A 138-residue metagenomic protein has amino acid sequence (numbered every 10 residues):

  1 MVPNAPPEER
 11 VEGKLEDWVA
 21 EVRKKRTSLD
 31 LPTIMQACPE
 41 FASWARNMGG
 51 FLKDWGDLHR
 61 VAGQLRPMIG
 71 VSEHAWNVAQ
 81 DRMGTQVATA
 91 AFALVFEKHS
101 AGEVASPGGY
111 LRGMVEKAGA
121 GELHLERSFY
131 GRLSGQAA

Functional and structural regions predicted by a protein language model:
M1-A138: Electrostatic interaction modules used in gene-expression and signaling proteins
